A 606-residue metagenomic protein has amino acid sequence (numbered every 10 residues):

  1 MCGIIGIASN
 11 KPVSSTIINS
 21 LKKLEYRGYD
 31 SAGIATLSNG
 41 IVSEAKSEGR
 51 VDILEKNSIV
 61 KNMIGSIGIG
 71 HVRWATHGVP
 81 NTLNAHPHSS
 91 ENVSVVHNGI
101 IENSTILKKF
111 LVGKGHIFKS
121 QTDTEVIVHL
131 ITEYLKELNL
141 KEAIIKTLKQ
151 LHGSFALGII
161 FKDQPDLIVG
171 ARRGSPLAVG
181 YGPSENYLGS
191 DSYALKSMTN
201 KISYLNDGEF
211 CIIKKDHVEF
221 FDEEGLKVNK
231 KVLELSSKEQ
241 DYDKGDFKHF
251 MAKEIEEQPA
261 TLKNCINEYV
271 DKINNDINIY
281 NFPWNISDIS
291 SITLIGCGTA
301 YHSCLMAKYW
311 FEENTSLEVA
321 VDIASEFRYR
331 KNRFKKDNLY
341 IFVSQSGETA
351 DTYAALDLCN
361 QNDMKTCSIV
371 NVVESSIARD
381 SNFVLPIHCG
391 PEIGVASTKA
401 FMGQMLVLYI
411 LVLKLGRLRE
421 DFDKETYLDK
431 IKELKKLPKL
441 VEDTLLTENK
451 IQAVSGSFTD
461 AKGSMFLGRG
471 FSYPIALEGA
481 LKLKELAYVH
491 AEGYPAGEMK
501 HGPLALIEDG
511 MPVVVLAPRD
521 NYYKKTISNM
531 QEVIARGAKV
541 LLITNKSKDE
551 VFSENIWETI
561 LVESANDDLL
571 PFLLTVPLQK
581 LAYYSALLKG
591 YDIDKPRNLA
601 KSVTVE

Functional and structural regions predicted by a protein language model:
M1-K244, K248, A260-N267, D271-S290 (+5 more regions): Conserved short alpha-helical segments that host acidic/polar catalytic motifs at enzyme active sites
L24-G33, N98-E102, G170-V179, F247-M251 (+6 more regions): Conserved phosphate/anionic-ligand binding catalytic regions in large, soluble enzymes, centered on
S66-L83, D271-W284, A307-V343, H490-L506: Glycine-rich oxoanion-binding loops at beta->alpha junctions
P87, V169-G170, I202-S203, F210 (+10 more regions): Replace "in large, NTP-powered and nucleic-acid-processing enzymes" with "in large, NTP-powered factors and other
S154-E185, V454, T459-E485, D520 (+1 more regions): Acidic/histidine-rich
Q258-L262, I266-T293, F383-P512, A586-E606: Active-site phosphate/pyrophosphate-binding segments
S287-K436, L516-T559, L581, K589: Glycine-rich phosphate-binding loops that contact phosphosugars or nucleotide phosphates
K539, A565-E606: Generic C-terminus detector
